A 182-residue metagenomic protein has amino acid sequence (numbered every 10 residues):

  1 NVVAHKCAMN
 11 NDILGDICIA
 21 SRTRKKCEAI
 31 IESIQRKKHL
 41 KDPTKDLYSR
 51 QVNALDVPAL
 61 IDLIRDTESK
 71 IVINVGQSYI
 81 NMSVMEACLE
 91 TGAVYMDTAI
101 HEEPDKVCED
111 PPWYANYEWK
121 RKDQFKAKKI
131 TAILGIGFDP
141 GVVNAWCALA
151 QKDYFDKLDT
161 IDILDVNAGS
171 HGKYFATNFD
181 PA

Functional and structural regions predicted by a protein language model:
A4-D12: Gly/Ala-rich phosphate-binding loop of Rossmann-like dinucleotide-binding domains, activating on the conserved
D16-C18: Short beta-strand element of Class I
R22-K26: Helix N-cap at the beta1-alpha1 junction of Rossmann-like dinucleotide-binding domains, i.e., the first residues
K37-D56: Rossmann-fold cofactor-recognition segment
Q51-E68, I80: Conserved Rossmann-fold cofactor-binding substructure of NAD(P)-dependent oxidoreductases
I64, E68-V75, Y95-M96: N-terminal Rossmann-like NAD(P) cofactor-binding module of classical short-chain dehydrogenase/reductase
M85-E90, T98-I130: Rossmann-fold NAD(P)-binding glycine/threonine-rich loop
K120, F125-A182: Rossmann-like dinucleotide-binding core of oxidoreductases
